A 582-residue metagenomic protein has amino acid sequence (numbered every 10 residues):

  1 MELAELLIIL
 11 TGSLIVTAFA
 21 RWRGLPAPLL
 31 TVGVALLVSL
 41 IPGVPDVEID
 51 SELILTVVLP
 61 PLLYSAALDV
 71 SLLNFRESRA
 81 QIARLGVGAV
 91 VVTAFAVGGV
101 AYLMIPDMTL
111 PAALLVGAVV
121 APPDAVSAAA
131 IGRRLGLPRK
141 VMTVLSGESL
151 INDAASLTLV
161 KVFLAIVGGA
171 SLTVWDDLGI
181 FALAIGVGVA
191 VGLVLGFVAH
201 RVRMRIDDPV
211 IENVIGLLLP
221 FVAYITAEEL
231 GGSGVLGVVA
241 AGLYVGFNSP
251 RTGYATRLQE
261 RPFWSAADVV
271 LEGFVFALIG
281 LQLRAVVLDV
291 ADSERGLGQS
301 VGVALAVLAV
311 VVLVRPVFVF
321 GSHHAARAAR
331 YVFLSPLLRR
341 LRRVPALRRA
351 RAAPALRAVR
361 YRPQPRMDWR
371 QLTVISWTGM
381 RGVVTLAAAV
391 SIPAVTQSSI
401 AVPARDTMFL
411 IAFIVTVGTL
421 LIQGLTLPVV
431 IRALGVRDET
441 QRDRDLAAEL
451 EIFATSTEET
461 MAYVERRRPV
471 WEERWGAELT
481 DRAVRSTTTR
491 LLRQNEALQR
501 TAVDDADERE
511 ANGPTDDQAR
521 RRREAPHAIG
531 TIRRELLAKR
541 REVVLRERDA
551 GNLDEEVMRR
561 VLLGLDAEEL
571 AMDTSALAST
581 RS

Functional and structural regions predicted by a protein language model:
M1-D445, E451, K539, L545 (+1 more regions): Transmembrane helical cores of multi-pass secondary ion antiporters/exchangers
V436-S582: Cytosolic C-terminal regulatory domains/tails of membrane transporters and channels
